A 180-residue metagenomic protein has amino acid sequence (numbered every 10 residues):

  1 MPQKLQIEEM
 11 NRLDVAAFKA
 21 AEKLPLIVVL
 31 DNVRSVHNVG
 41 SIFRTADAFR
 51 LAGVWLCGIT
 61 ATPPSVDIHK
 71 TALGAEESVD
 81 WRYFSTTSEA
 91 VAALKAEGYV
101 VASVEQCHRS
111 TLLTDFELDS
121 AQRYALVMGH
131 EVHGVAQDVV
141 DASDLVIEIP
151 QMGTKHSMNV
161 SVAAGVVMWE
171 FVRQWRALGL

Functional and structural regions predicted by a protein language model:
M1-L180: Post-transcriptional modification and biogenesis factors for structured RNAs of the translation apparatus
